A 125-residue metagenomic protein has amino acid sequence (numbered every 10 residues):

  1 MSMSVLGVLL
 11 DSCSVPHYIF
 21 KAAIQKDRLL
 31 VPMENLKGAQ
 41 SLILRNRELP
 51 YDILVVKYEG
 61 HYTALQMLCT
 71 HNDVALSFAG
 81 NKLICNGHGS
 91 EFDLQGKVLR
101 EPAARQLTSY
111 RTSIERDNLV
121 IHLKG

Functional and structural regions predicted by a protein language model:
M1-V15: N-terminal export signals
C13-A79, Q106-G125: N-terminal pre-ligand scaffold of iron-sulfur
L83-G89, L99-L107: Short cysteine/histidine-rich metal-coordination sites, predominantly Zn2+-binding motifs
